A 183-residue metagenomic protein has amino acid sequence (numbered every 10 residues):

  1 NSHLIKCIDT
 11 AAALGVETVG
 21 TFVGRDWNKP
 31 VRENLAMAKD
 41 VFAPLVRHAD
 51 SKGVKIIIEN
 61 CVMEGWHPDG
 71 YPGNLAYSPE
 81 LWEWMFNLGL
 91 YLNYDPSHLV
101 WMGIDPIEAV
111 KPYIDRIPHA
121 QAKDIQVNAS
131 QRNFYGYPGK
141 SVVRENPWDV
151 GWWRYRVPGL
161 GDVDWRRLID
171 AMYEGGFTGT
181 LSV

Functional and structural regions predicted by a protein language model:
N1, A38, L75, G161-W165: A conditional alpha-helix N-cap/helix-loop micro-motif detector
N1-K55, H98, T178: Structural motif corresponding to the early beta-alpha repeats
S2-D9, W101-K111, W165-L168: Short, acidic/polar
A43-D162: Acidic/histidine-rich catalytic cores of soluble enzymes
L160-E174: A short, acidic, amphipathic alpha-helical segment used as a generic capping/interface helix at domain edges
T180-V183: Short acidic/histidine-rich active-site segments
